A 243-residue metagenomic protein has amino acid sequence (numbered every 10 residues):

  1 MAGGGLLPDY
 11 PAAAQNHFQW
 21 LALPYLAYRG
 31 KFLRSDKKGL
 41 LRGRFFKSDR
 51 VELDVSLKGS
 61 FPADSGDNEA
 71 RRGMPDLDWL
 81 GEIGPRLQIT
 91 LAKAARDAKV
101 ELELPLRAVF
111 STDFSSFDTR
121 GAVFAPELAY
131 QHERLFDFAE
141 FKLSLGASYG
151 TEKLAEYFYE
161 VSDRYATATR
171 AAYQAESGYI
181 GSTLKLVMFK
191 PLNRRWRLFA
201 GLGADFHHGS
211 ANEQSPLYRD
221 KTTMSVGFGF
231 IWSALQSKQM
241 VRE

Functional and structural regions predicted by a protein language model:
A2-L6, L26, V55-F61, L102-A108 (+2 more regions): Transmembrane beta-barrel strands of outer-membrane/channel proteins
G4, L26-Y28, F45, L87-L91 (+6 more regions): Residue-level signature of outer-membrane beta-barrel architecture
G5-P11, S60-G66, T90-A94, R107-S115 (+4 more regions): Sequence/structural signature of outer-membrane beta-barrel proteins
P11-N16, G66-R71, D113-R120, K153-S162 (+2 more regions): Outer-membrane beta-barrel translocator domains and adjoining extracellular loop/strand segments of Gram-negative
A12, K31-E52, A92-V100, F114-F117 (+3 more regions): Short loop/turn motifs that connect adjacent beta-strands in outer-membrane beta-barrel proteins
N16-A22, D49, L77-I83, D118-F124 (+2 more regions): Residues that define the transmembrane beta-barrel architecture of outer-membrane proteins
L21-A27, K221-E243: Outer-membrane beta-barrel "beta-signal"
F117-R197, F206-S210, L217: Outer-membrane beta-barrel transmembrane domain signature
